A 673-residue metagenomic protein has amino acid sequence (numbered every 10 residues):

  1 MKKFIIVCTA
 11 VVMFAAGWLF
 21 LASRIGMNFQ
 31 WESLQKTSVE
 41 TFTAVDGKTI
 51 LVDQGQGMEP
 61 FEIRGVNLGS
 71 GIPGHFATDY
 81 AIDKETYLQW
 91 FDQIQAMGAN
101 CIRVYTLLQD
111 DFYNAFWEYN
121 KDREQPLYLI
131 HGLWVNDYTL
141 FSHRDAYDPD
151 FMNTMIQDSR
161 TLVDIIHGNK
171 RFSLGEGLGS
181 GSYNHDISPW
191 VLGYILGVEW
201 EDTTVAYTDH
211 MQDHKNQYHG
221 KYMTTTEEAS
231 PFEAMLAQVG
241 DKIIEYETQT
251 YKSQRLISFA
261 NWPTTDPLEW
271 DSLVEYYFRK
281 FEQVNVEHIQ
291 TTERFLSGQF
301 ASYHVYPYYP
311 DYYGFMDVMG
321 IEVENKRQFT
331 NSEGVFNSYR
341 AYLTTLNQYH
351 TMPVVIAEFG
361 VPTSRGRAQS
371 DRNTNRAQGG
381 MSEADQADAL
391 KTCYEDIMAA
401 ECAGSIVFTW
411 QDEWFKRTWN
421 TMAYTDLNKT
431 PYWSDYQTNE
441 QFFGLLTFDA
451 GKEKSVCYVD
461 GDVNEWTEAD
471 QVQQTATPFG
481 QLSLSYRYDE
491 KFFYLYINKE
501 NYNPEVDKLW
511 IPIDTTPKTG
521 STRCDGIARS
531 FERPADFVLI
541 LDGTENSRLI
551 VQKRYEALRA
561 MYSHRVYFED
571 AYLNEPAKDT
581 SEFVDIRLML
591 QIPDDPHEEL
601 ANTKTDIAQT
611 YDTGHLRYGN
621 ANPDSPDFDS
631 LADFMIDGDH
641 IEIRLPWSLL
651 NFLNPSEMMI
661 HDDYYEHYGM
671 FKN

Functional and structural regions predicted by a protein language model:
N28-K121: Active-site-adjacent substrate/metal-binding segments within catalytic domains of carbohydrate-active enzymes
K84-T161, V239-R255: Aromatic-lined substrate-binding rim segments of carbohydrate-active enzymes
N136-F141, D145-D148, T161-S230, Y251-P263: Active-site groove signature of glycoside hydrolases
D150, T154-R160, Y207-A234, F315-S332 (+1 more regions): A solvent-exposed, charged loop/short amphipathic helix patch at secondary-structure junctions
S272-L273, R279-N373: Glycoside hydrolase catalytic-domain groove-lining segments
G366-R376, G380-D385, D396-V472: Aromatic-rich peripheral "rim/lid" segments of glycoside hydrolase catalytic domains that contact and position glycan
G461, K491-E500, D639-W647: Short, well-ordered beta-strand segments enriched in hydrophobic/aromatic residues
T475-L600, H661-N673: Surface-exposed, glycine/proline- and aromatic-rich loop segments on solvent-exposed faces across compartments
